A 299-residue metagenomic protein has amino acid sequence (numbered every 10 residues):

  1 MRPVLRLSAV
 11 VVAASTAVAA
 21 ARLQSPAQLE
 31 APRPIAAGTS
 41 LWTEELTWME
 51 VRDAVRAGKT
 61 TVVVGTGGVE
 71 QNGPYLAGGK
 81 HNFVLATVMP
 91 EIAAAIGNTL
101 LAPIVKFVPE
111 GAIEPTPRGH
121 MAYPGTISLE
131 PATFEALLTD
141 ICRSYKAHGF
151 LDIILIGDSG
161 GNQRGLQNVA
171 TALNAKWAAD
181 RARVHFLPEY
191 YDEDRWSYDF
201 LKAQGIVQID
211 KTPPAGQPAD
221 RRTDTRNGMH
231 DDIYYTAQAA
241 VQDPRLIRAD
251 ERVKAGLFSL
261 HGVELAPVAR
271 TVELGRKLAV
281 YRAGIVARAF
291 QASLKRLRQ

Functional and structural regions predicted by a protein language model:
M1-S8: Bacterial N-terminal signal peptides that target proteins for export
S8-A17: Bacterial N-terminal signal peptides
A21-I154, D158-Q299: Extended, histidine- and acidic-residue-enriched regions that form the cofactor-binding/catalytic faces
